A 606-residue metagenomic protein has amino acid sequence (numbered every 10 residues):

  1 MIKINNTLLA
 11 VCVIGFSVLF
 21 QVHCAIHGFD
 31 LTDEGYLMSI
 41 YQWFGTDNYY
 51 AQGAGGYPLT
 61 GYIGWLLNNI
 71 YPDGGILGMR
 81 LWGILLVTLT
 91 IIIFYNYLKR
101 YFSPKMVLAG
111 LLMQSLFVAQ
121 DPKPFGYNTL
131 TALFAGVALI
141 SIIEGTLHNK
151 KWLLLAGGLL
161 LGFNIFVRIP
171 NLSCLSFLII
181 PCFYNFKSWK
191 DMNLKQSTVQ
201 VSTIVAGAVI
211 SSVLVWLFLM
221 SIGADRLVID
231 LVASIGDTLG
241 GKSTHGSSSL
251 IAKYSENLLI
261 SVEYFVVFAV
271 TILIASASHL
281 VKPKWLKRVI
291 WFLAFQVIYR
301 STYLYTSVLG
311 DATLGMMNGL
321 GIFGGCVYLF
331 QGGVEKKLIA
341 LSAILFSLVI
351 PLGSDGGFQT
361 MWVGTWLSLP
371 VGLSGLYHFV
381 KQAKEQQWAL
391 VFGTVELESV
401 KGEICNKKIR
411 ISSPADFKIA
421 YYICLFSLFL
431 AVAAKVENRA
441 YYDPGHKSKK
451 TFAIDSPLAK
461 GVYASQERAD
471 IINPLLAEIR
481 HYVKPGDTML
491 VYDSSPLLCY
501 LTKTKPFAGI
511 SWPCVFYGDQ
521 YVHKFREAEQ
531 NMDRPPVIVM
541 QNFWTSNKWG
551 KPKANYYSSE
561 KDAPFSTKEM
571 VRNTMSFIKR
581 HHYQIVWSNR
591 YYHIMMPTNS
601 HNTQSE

Functional and structural regions predicted by a protein language model:
H23-I40, A51-L67, D73-L77, G223-A224 (+3 more regions): Extracytoplasmic catalytic/substrate-binding loops of multi-pass membrane glycan-assembly enzymes
L81-Y101, V137, A275-S276: Transmembrane-helix motifs of polytopic, lipid-linked glycan transferases
L89, I93, T131-H148, L153-L161 (+2 more regions): Specific aromatic-rich, kink-prone transmembrane helix
F94-L116, W152, K336: Transmembrane-helix signature of polytopic, membrane-embedded enzymes that assemble or transfer cell-envelope glycans
V118-A119, S141, L153-N171, L175-P181 (+2 more regions): Membrane-interface alpha helices of multi-pass inner-membrane proteins
P122-A132: Short acidic/glycine- and proline-prone juxtamembrane loop motifs at membrane-interface regions of multi-pass membrane
S141, L147, C174-S212, L217 (+2 more regions): Perimembrane helix-loop-helix junctions
A433-F516, P535-W549, R590-P597: Short periplasmic/luminal acceptor-recognition loop of GT-C membrane glycosyltransferases, typified by
